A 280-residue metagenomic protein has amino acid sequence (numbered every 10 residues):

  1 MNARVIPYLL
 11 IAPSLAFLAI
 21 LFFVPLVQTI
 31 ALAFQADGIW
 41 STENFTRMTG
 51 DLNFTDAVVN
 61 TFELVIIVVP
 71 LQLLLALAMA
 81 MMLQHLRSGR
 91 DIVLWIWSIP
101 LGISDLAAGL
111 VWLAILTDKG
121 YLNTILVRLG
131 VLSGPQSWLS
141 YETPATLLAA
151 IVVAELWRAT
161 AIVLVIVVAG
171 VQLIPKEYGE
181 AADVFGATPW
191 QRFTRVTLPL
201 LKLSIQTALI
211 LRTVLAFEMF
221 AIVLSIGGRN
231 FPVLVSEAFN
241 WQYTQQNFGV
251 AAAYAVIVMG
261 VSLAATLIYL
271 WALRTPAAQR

Functional and structural regions predicted by a protein language model:
A3-R280: A structural signal for multi-pass alpha-helical bundles of membrane permease subunits that mediate small-molecule
